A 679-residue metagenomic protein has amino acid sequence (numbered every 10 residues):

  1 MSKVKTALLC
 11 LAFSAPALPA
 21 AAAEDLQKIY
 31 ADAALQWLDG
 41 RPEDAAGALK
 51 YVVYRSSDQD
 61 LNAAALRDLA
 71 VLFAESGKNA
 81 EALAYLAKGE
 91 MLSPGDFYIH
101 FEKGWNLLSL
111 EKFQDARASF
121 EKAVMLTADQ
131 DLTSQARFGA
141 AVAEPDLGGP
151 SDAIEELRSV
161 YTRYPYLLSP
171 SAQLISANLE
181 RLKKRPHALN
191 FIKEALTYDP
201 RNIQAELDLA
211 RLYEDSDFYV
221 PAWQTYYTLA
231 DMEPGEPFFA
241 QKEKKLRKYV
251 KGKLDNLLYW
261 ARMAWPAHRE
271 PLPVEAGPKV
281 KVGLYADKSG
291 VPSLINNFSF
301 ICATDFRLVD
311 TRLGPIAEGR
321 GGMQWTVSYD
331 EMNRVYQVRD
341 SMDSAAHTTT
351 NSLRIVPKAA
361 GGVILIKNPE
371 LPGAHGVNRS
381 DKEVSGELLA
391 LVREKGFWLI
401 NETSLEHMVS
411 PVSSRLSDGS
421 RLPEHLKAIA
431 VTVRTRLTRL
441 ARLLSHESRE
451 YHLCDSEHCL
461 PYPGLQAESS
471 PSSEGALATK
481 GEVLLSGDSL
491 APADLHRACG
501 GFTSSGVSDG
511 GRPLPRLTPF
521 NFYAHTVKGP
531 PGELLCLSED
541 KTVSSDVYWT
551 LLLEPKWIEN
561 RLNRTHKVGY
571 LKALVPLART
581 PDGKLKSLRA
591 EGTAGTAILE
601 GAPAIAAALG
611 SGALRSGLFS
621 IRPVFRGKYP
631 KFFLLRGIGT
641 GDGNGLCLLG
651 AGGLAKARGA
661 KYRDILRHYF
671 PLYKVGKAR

Functional and structural regions predicted by a protein language model:
M1-T6: Positively charged n-region of N-terminal signal peptides that target proteins for export
A7-P16: Bacterial N-terminal signal peptides
A21-K50, S56-Q59, F73-E75, E81-A84 (+9 more regions): Conserved, single-site charged/polar hotspot
N62: Oxyanion-hole/transition-state-stabilizing segment in secreted/luminal serine hydrolases and related acyltransferases
